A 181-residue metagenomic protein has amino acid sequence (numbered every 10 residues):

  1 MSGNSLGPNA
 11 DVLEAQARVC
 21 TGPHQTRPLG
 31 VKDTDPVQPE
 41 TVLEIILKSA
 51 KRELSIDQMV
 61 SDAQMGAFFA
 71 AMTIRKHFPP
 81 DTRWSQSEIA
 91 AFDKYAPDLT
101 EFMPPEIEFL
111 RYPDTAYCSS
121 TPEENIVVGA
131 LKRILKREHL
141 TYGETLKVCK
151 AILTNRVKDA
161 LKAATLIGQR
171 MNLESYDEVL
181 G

Functional and structural regions predicted by a protein language model:
M1-G181: Acidic, glycine/proline-rich low-complexity segments that act as flexible tails and inter-domain linkers
